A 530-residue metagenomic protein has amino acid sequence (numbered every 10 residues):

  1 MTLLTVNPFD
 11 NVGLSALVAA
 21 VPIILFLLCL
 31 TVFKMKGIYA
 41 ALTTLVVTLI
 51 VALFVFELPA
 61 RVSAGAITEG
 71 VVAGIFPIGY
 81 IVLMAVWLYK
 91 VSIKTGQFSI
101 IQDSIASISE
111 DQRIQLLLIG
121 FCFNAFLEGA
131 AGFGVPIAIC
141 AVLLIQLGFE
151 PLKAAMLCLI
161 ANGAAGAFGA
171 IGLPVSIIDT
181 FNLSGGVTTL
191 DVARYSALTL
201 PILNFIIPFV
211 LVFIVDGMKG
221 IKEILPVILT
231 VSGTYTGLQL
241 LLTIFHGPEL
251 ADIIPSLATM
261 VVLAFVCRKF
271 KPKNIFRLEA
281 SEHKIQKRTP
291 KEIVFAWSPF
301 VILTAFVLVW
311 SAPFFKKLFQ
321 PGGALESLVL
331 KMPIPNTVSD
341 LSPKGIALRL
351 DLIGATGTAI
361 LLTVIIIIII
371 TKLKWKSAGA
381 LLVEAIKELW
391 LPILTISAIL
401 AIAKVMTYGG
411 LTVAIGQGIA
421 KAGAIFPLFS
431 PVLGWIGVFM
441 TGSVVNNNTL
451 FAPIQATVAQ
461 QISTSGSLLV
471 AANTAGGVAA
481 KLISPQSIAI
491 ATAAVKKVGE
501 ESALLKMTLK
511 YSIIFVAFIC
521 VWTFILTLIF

Functional and structural regions predicted by a protein language model:
T5-S15, K34-A40, A64-F76, L190-L198 (+4 more regions): Interfacial loop-to-helix junctions that mark the boundaries of transmembrane helices in multi-pass membrane
N7-V21, G74-I78, A131-P136, L190-F205 (+4 more regions): Structural signature of hydrophobic alpha-helical transmembrane segments
L14-S15, F26-V62, M84-T95, L263-N274 (+3 more regions): Structural signal for alpha-helical transmembrane segments and their membrane-water exit/capping regions in multi-pass
A64-L147, M156-C158, K372-T457: Membrane-embedded alpha-helical segments and adjacent helix-loop junctions characteristic of multi-pass solute
I93-F98, E110-D111, L144-K153, F181-T189 (+4 more regions): Juxtamembrane helix-boundary/capping and inter-helix hinge elements in multi-pass membrane proteins
R113-A125, P151-A164, T188-P208, A398 (+2 more regions): Alpha-helical transmembrane segments of multi-pass membrane proteins
A167-A280, A475-F530: Juxtamembrane and boundary regions of transmembrane helices in multi-pass small-molecule transporters and channels
K284-G437: Transmembrane helical segments that form the transport core of multi-pass membrane transport proteins
